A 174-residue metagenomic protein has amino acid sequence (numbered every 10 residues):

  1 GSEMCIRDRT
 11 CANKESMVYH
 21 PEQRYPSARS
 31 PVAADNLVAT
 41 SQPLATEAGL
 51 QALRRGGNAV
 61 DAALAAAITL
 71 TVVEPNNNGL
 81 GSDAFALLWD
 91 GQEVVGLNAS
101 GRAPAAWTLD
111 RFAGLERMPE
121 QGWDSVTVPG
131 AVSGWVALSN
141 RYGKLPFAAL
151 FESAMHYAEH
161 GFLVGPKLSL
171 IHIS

Functional and structural regions predicted by a protein language model:
G1-I6: Short, small-residue-biased leader/transition segments that mark boundaries at the very start of proteins
C11-E47, Q51, A59-S174: Noncatalytic scaffold domains of N-terminal-nucleophile
